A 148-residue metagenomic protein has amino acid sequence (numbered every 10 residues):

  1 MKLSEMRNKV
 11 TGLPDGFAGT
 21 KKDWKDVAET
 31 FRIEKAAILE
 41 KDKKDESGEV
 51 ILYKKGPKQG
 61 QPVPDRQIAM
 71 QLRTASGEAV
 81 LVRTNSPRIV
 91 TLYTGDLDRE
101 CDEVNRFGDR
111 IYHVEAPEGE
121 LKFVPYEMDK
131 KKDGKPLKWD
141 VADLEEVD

Functional and structural regions predicted by a protein language model:
M1-T84: OB-fold ssDNA-binding interfaces and closely related basic DNA-contact patches used across DNA replication/repair
G16, Q59, P64-R66, I89 (+3 more regions): Intrinsically disordered, low-complexity segments enriched in proline/serine/threonine
P57-D65, L92, C101-N105, K130-K131: Acidic, low-complexity, intrinsically disordered interaction modules
A75-E100: Short acidic, glycine/tyrosine-flanked loop/strand segments centered on an H-E-D-like triad
L92-L121: Short nucleic-acid-contacting surface segments enriched for D/E, G, S/T with interspersed K/R
R110, E115-P117, L121-D148: OB-fold/S1-family single-stranded nucleic acid-binding modules
